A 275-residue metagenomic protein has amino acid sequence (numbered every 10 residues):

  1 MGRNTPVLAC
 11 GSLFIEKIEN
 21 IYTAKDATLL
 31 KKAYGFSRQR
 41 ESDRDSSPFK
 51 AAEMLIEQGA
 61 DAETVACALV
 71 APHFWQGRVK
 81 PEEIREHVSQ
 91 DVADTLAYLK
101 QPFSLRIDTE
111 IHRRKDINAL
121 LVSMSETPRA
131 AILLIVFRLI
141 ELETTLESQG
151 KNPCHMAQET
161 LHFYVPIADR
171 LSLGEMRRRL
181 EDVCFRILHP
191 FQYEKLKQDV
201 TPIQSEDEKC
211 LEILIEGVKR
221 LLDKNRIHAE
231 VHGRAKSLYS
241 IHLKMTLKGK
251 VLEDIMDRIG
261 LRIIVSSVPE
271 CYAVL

Functional and structural regions predicted by a protein language model:
M1, S37, Q58-A62, E83 (+1 more regions): Generic N-terminal leader/targeting and pre-domain segments
G2-Y22, K31-S47, E53-E57, Q76 (+3 more regions): Nucleic-acid processing machinery
P48, A52, A66-C67, P81-R85 (+3 more regions): Generic internal hydrophobic packing segments that stabilize the cores of diverse globular domains
K50, A60-V70, D91-T95, R129-I132 (+1 more regions): Alpha-helical scaffolds flanking conserved acidic
C67, L96-A97, L180, R234: Proline- and acidic/polar-enriched loop/turn elements at helix boundaries
V70-Q101, L173: Hydrophobic or amphipathic alpha-helical targeting/insertion segments
